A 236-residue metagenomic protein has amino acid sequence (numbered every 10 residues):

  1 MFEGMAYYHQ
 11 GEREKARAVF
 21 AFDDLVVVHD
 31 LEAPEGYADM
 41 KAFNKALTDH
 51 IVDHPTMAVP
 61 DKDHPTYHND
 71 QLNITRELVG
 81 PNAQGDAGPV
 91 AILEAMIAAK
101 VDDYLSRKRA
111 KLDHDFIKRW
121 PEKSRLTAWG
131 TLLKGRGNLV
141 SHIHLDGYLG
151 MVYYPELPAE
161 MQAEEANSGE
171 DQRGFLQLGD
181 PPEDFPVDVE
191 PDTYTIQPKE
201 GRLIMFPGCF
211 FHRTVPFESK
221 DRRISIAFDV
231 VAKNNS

Functional and structural regions predicted by a protein language model:
M1-E14: Alpha-helical protein-protein interaction scaffolds
G11, T66-E77, Q172-G179: Glycine-centered flexibility motif
R17-I117, N138: Non-heme Fe(II)/2-oxoglutarate
P81-A98, D102-S236: Catalytic core of non-heme Fe(II) oxygenases with the double-stranded beta-helix
